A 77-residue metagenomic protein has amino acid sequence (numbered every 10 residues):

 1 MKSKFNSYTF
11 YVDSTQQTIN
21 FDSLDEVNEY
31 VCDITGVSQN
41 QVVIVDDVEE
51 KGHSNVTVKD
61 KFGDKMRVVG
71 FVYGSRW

Functional and structural regions predicted by a protein language model:
M1-T15: Short aromatic-glycine-(Arg/Gly/Cys) micro-motifs in beta-strand/loop hairpins
S3, Q17-F21, V56: Generic detection of short hydrophobic beta-strand segments and adjacent strand-loop junctions
S7-T9, N20, N28: Polar/charged side chains located within well-ordered beta-strands of beta-rich proteins
D13-T15, L24, D47-V48, K61: Generic structural motif
Q16-T18, K65-M66: Short, mixed charged/polar active-site loops that provide acid/base catalysis or chelate metal/phosphate cofactors
D22-Q41: A short, charged, amphipathic alpha-helix used as a generic interaction element across diverse proteins
V37-W77: Short, mixed-charge low-complexity intrinsically disordered segments
